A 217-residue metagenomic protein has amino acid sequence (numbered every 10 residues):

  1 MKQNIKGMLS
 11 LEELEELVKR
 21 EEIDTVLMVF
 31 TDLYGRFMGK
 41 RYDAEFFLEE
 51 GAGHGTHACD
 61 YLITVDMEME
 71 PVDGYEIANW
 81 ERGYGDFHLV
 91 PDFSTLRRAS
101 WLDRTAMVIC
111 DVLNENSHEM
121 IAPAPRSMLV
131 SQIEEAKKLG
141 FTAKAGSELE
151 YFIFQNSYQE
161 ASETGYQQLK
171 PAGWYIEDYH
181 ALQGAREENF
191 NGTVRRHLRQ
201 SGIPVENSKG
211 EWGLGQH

Functional and structural regions predicted by a protein language model:
M1-V205, G210: ATP/Mg2+-dependent ligation/transfer catalytic cores
G210-H217: FAD-binding core of FAD-dependent oxidoreductases, characterized by glycine-rich FAD pyrophosphate-binding loops
